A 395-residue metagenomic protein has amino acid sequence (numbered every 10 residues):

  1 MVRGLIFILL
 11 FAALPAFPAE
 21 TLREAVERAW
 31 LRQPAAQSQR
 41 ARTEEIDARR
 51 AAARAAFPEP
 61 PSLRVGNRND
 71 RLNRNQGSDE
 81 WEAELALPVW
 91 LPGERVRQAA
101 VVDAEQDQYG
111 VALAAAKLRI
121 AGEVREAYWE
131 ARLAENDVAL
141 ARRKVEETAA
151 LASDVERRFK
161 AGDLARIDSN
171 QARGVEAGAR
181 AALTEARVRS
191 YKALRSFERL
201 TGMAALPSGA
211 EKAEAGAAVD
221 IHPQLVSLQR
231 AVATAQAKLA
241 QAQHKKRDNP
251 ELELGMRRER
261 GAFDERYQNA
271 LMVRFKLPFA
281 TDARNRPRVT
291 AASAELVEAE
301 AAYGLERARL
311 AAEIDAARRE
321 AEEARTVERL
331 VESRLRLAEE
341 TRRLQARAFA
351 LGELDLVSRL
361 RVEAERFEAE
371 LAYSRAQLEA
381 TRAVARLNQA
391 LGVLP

Functional and structural regions predicted by a protein language model:
V2-I8: Sec-dependent signal peptide recognition, specifically the positively charged N-region followed immediately by
A13-L14: N-terminal signal peptide c-region/cleavage motif recognized by signal peptidases
F17-S62, G66, P88-W90, R97 (+9 more regions): Bacterial Sec-pathway N-terminal export signals of envelope proteins
E20, A116-S227, A231-A233, A317-E320 (+5 more regions): Periplasmic alpha-helical coiled-coil/stalk elements that build and connect Gram-negative outer-membrane
T21, P60-A116, A231-A233, K238 (+1 more regions): Small/polar-residue-enriched beta-strand and adjacent coil segments characteristic of outer-membrane beta-barrel
A99-D103, R166-V175, T290-S293, L356-A364: Short, charged, amphipathic alpha-helical segments
A317-E353: C-terminal hydrophobic structural anchor segments that stabilize assembly/packing rather than catalytic chemistry
A372-P395: Acidic, low-complexity, intrinsically disordered peripheral segments
